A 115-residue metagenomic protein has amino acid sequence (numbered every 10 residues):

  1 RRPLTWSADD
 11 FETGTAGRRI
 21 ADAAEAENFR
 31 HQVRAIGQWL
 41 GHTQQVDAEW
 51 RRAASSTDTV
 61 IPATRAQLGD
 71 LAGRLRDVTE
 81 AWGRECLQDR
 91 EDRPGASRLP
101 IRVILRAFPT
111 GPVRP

Functional and structural regions predicted by a protein language model:
R2-D58: Amphipathic alpha-helical dimerization/coiled-coil segments that flank or bridge DNA-binding/regulatory modules
Q45-P115: Charged, low-complexity intrinsically disordered regulatory/assembly segments
